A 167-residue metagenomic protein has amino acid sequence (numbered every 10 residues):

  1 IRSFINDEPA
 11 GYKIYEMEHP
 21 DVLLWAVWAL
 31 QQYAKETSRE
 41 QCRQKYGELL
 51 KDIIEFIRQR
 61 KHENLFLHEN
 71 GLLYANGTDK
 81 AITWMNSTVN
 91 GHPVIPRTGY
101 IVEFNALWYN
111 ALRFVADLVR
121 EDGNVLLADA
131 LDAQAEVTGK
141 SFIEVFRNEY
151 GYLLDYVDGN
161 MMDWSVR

Functional and structural regions predicted by a protein language model:
I1-D21, F66-R97, Y150-R167: Carbohydrate-binding/catalytic loop surfaces
I1-N76, I101-N105, Y109: Aromatic-rich carbohydrate-recognition surfaces in CAZymes
R2, R58-Y74, L107-R167: Catalytic cores of carbohydrate-active enzymes
W28-Q31, S87, A111, R167: Enriched - but not universal
R39-Y46, R97, N124-L131: Residue-level recognition of alpha-helical structural elements
